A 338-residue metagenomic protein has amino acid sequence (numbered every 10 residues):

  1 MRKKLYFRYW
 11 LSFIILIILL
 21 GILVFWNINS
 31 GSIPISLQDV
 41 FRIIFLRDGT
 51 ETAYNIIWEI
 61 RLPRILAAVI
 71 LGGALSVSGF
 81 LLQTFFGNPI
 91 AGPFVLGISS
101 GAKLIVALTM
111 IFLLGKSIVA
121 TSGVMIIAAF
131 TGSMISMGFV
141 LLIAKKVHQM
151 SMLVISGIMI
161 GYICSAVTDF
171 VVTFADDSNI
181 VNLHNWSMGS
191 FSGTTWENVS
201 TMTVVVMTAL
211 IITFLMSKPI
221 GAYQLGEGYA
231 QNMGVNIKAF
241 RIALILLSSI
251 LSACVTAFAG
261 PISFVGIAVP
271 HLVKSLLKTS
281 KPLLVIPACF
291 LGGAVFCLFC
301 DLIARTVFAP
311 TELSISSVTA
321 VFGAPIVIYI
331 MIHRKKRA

Functional and structural regions predicted by a protein language model:
M1-A338: Alpha-helical transmembrane segments in inner-membrane proteins
